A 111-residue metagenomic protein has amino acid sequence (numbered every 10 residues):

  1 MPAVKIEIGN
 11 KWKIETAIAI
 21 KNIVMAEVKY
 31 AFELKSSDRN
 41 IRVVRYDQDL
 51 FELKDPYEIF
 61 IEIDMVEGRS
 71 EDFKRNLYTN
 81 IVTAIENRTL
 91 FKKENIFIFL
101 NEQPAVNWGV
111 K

Functional and structural regions predicted by a protein language model:
M1-K111: A domain-level signal for the structural core that forms small-molecule/cofactor-binding pockets and catalytic centers
